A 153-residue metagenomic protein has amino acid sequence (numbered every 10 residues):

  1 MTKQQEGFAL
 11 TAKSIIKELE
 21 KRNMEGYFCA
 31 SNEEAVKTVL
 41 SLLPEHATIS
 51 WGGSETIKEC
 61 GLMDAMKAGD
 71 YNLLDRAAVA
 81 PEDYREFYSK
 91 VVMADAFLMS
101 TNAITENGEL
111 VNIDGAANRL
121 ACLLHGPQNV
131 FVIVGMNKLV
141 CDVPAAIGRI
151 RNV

Functional and structural regions predicted by a protein language model:
M1-F8: Glycine- and acidic-residue-enriched helix-capping/strand-helix junction motifs
K3, N23, V134: Conserved short-loop catalytic and cofactor-binding motifs
G7, G26, G52-G53, G61 (+6 more regions): Residue-identity detector for glycine
F8-F97: N-terminal active-site beta-alpha-beta segment that forms phosphate/nucleotide-binding and substrate-recognition loops
V92-V153: Conserved phosphate- and dinucleotide-binding cores of soluble alpha/beta proteins, encompassing both enzyme active
